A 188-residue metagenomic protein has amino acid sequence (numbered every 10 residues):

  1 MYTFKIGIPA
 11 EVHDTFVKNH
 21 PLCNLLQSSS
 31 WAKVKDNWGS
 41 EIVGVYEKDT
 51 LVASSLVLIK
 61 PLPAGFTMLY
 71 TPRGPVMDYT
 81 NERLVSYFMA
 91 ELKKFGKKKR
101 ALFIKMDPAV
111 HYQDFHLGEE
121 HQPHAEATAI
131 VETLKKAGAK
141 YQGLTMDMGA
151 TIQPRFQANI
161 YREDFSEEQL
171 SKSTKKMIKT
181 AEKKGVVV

Functional and structural regions predicted by a protein language model:
M1-I8, V52, A127-V188: Acyltransferase donor/substrate-recognition loop-hinge adjacent to the catalytic core
Y2, D14, V45: Residues lining hydrophobic/aromatic ligand-binding pockets adjacent to catalytic sites
I8-F16: A short, well-structured alpha-helix characteristic of acyl/acetyltransferase catalytic modules
T15-C23, Y87: Short, polar loop/linker segments at the starts of domains and inter-domain junctions
P21-W38: Short, basic/aromatic recognition patches
S28-S29, Y87-L92, Y141-L144: Short alpha-helical segments and helix-capping/turn motifs at coil-helix boundaries
K33-Q122: Conserved donor-binding loop and adjoining core beta-sheet/short helix segment in diverse acyl/aminoacyl transferases
